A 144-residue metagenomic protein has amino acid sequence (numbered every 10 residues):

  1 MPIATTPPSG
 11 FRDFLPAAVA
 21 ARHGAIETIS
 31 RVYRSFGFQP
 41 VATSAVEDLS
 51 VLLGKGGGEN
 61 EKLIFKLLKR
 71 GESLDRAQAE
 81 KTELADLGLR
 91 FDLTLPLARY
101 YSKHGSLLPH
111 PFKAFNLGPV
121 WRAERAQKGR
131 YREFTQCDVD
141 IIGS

Functional and structural regions predicted by a protein language model:
M1-S144: TRNA-recognition modules of translation machinery and tRNA-sensing kinases, especially anticodon-binding
